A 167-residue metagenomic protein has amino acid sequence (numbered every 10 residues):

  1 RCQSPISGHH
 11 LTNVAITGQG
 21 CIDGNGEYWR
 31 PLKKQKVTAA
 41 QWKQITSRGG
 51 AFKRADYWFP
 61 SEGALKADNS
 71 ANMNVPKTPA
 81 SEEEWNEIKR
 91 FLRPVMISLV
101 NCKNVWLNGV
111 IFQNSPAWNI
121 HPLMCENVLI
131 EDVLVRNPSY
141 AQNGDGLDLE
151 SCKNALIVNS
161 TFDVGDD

Functional and structural regions predicted by a protein language model:
R1-D167: Extracellular/periplasmic carbohydrate-active domains that bind, remodel, or depolymerize complex polysaccharides
